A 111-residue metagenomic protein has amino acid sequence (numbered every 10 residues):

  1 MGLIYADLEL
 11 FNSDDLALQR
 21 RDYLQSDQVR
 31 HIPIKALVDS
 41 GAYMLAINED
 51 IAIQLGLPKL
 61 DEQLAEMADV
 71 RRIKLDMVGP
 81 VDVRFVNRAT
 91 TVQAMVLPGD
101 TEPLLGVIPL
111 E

Functional and structural regions predicted by a protein language model:
M1-E111: Pepsin/retropepsin-fold aspartyl endopeptidases
